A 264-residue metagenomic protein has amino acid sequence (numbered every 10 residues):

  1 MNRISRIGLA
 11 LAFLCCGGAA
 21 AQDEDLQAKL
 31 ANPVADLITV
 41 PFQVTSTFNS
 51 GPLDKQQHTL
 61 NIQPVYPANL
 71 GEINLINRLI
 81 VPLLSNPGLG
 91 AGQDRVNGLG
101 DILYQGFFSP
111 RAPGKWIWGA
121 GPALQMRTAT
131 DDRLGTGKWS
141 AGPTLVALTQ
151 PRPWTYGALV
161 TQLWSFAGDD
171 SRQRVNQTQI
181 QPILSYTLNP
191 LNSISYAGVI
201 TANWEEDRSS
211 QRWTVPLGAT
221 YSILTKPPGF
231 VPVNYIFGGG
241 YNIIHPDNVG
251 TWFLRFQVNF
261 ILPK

Functional and structural regions predicted by a protein language model:
M1-Q27: Cleavable N-terminal export/targeting peptides
A21-K264: Transmembrane beta-barrel domains of Gram-negative outer membranes and organellar outer membranes
